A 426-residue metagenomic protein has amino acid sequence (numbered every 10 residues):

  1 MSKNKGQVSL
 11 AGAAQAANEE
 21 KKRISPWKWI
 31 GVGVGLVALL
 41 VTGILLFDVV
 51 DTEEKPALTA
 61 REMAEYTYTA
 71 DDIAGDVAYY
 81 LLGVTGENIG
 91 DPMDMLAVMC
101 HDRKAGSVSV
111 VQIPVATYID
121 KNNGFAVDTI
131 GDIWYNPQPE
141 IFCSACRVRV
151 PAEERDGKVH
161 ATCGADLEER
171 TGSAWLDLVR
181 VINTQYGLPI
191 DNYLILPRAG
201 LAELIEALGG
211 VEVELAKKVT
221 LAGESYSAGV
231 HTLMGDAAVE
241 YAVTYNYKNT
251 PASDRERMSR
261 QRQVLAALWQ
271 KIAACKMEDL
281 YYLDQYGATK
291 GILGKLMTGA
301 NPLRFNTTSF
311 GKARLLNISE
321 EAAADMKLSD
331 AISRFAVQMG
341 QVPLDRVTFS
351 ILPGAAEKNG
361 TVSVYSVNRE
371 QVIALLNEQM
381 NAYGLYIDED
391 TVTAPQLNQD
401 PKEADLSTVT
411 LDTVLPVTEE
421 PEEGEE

Functional and structural regions predicted by a protein language model:
G6-K21, P26-N123, T244, F335-A336: Entry/capping segment at the start of metal-dependent catalytic domains with acidic active-site entry clusters
G75-V77, D91-L96, A105-I113, L188-D191 (+6 more regions): Extracytoplasmic
V84, I89-D94, A105, S109 (+2 more regions): C-terminal solvent-exposed extensions
G86, H160-G172, Y186-N192, N246-E256 (+3 more regions): Second-shell loop/turn segments in exported
M93-L96, W175-N183, R198-A202, E206 (+7 more regions): Extracytoplasmic/secreted envelope proteins and their assembly/folding machinery, especially bacterial periplasmic
V110-A161, K217-T232: Flexible, solvent-exposed short loops/turns enriched in glycine
A145-S227, M326-A331: Amphipathic, coiled-coil-like alpha-helical scaffolding segments used for oligomerization/assembly
G200-R304, V409, V414-E419, E423-E426: Flexible, polar/acidic helix-loop-strand segments at domain edges
